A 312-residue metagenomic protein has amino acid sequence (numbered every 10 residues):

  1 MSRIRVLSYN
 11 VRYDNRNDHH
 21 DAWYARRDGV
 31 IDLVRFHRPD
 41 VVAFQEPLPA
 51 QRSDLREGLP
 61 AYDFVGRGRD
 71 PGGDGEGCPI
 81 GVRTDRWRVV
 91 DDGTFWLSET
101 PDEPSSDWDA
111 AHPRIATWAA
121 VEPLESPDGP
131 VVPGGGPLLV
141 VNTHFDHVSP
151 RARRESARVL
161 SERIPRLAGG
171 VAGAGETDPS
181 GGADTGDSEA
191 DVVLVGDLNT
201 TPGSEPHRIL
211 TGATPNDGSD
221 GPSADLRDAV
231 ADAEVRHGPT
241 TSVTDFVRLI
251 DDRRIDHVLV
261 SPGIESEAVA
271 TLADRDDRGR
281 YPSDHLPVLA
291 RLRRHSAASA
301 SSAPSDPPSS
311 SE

Functional and structural regions predicted by a protein language model:
M1-G58, R69-G75, L138, R158 (+2 more regions): N-terminal, active-site-proximal structural segment of metallo-dependent hydrolase catalytic domains
V11, T143-F145, D197-L198, L286: Active-site metal-binding loops of divalent metal-dependent hydrolases
Y13-R16, P47-S53, G73, H147-R151 (+2 more regions): Active-site environment of divalent metal-dependent phosphoester hydrolases
V41-V141, F145-V148: Structured beta-strand-rich core segments of catalytic domains in phosphoester-bond hydrolases
V42-Q45, G66-R67, V193-D197, D228-V230: Active-site neighborhood of phospho(di)ester-bond hydrolases with catalytic His/Asp-centered motifs
I115-E122, P127-V141, R151-H207: His/acidic metal-ligating clusters that form di-metal
P165-V192, T200-E312: Metal-dependent phosphoester-hydrolase catalytic domains
